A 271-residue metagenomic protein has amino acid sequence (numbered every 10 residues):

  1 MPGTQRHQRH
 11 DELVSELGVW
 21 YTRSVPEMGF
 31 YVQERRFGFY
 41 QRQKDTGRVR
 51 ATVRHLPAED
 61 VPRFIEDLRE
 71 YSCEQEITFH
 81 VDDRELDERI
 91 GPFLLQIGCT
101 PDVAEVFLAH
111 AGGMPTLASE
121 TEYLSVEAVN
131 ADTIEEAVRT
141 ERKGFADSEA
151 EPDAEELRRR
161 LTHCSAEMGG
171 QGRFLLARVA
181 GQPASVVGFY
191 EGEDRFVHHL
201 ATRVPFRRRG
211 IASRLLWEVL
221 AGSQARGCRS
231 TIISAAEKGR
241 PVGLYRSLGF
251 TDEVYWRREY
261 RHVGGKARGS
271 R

Functional and structural regions predicted by a protein language model:
M1-E74, L86-D87: N-terminal charged segments
P2-W20, V53, E105, L117-R160 (+2 more regions): Short amphipathic alpha-helix that is part of the acyltransferase structural core
Y31-R35, P92-T100, Q171-S185: Conserved beta-hairpin
A58-I134, A146, E259-R261: Acyl-donor-binding surface of acyltransferase catalytic domains
D60-L68, T202, R208-A221, S247: Conserved acetyl-CoA-binding loop-helix of GNAT-fold acetyltransferases
C73-D83, S223-S234: Conserved GNAT acetyl-CoA-binding A-motif
E85-P101, R209, S213, E237-Y255: Conserved active-site alpha-helix within GNAT-family acetyltransferase domains
E149-R203: A conserved beta-strand-loop-helix scaffold within acyl/acetyltransferase catalytic domains
